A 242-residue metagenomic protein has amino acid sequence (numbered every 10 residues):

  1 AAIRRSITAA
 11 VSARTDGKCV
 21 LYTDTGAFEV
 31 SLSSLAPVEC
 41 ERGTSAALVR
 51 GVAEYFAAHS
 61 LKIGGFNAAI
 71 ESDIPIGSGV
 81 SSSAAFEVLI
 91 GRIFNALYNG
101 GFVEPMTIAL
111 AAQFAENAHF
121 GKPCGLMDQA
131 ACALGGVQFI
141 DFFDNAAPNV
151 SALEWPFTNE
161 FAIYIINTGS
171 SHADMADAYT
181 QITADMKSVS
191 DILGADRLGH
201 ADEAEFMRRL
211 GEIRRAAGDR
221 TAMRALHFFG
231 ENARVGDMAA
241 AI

Functional and structural regions predicted by a protein language model:
A1-A84, V88-P105, L110, F114-H119 (+5 more regions): ATP-binding N-lobe of GHMP and related small-molecule kinases
S6-A46, G136-I242: C-terminal nucleotide
